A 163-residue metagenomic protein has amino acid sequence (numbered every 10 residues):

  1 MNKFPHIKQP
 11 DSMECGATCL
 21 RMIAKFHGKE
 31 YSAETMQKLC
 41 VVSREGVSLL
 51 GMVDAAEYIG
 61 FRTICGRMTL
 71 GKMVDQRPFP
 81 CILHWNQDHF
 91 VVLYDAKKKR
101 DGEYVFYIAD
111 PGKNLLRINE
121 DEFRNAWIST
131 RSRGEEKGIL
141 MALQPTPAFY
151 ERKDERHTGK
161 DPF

Functional and structural regions predicted by a protein language model:
M1-M68, K72, P78-F79, W85-Q87: Cysteine-nucleophile protease catalytic domains, especially the papain-like/related folds used in DUB/UBL proteases
C40-V47, V74-N86, F90-F163: Noncatalytic regulatory segments and standalone regulatory/sensor domains
